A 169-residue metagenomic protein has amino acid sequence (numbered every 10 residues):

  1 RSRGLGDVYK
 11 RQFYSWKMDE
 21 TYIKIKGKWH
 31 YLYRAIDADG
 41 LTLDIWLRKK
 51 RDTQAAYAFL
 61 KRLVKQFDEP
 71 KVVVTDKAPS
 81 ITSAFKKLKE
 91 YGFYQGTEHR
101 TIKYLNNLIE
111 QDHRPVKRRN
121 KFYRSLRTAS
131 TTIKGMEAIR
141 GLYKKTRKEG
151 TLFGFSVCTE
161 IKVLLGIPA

Functional and structural regions predicted by a protein language model:
R1-Y9: Single conserved hydrophobic/aromatic residue that forms the stacking wall/gate of nucleotide- or nucleobase-binding
F13-I25, R34: Two-metal-ion RNase H-like nuclease active-site motif
M18-D19, A35, G40, L60 (+7 more regions): Mobile genetic element proteins and their domesticated derivatives, centered on retroelements and DNA transposons
L32-I36, L41-R51: A short, conserved beta-strand element enriched in hydrophobic/aromatic residues
I45-F67: Active-site beta-loop-alpha junctions of metal-dependent nucleic acid enzymes, especially the RNase H-like/DDE
K77-P79, E90-K117: Conserved beta-strand -> loop -> alpha-helix junction used to position metal-binding or nucleic-acid-contacting
D112-S125, E137, G141-Y143: Active-site proximal helix-loop segment of RNase H-like, two-metal nucleases, encompassing DDE(D)
T131-A138, Y143-A169: C-terminal domain-tail junction helix/linker
